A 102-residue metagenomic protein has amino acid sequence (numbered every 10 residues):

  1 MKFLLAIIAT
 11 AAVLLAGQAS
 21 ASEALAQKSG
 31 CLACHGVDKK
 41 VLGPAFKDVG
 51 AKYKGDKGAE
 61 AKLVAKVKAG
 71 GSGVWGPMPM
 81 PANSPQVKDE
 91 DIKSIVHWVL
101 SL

Functional and structural regions predicted by a protein language model:
M1-S22, L102: N-terminal export/targeting leaders of redox proteins
S20-V37: Sequence/structural segment immediately N-terminal to covalent heme-attachment motifs in c-type and related
A33, L42-Y53, K66-V96: Axial heme c-ligation environment in periplasmic c-type cytochrome domains
D56: Acidic, glycine-rich flexible loop segments
